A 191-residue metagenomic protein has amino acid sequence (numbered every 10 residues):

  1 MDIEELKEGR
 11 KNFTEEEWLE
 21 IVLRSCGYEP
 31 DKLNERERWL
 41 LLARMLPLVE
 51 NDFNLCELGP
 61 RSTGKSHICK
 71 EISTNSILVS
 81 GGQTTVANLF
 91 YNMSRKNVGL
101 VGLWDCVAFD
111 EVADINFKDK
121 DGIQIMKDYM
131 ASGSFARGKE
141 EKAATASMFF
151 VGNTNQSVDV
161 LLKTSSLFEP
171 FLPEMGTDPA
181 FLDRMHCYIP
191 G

Functional and structural regions predicted by a protein language model:
M1-E35: Charged, amphipathic alpha-helical linker segments immediately N-terminal to NTP-binding catalytic cores
K7-K11, L19-L23, I123, K127 (+2 more regions): Generic detector of well-ordered alpha-helical segments enriched in charged/polar residues, highlighting helical
E29-V160, S165-E169, D183: Conserved ASCE/P-loop NTPase catalytic core
F171-R184: Phosphate-binding/switch region of NTP-binding enzymes
H186-G191: Conserved NTP phosphate-binding and transfer environment spanning the P-loop NTPase/kinase superfamily
